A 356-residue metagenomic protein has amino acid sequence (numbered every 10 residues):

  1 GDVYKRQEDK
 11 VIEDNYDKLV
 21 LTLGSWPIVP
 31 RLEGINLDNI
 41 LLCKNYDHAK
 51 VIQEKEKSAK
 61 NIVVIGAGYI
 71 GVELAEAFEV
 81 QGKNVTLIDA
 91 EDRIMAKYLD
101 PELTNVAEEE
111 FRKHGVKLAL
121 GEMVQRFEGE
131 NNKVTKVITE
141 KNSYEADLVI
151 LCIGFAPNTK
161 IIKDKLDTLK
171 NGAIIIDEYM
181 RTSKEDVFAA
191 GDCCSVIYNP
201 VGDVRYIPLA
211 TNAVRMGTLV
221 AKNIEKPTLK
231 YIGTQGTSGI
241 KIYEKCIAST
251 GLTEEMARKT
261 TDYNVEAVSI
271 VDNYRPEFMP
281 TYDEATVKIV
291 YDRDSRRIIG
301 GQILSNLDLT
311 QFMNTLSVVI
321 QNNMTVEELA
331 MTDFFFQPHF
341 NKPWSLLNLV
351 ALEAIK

Functional and structural regions predicted by a protein language model:
D2-K5, D14, Q81-I176: A Rossmann-like FAD-binding core segment of flavoenzymes
D14-G24, E145-G154, G217, R296: Short hydrophobic core segments
L21-Q81, K117-L118, D164, K170-N171 (+1 more regions): Glycine-rich dinucleotide-binding loop and its adjacent helix/turn
N36-K57, K133-K136, S143-K222, V319: FAD-site-proximal beta/loop scaffold in flavoenzymes
K44, L120-E122, S269: Short loop/edge segments at beta-strand edges and connector loops that shape dinucleotide/nucleotide cofactor-binding
N61, Y69-R126, I207-N212, L229-Y231 (+1 more regions): Rossmann-like dinucleotide-binding cores of NAD(P)H-dependent redox enzymes
I153, K245-T250, K259-K356: Flexible, glycine-rich terminal cap/loop adjacent to redox cofactors in electron-transfer oxidoreductases
I176, A190-T253, F340-K356: A conserved FAD-binding loop/helix module that cradles the flavin
